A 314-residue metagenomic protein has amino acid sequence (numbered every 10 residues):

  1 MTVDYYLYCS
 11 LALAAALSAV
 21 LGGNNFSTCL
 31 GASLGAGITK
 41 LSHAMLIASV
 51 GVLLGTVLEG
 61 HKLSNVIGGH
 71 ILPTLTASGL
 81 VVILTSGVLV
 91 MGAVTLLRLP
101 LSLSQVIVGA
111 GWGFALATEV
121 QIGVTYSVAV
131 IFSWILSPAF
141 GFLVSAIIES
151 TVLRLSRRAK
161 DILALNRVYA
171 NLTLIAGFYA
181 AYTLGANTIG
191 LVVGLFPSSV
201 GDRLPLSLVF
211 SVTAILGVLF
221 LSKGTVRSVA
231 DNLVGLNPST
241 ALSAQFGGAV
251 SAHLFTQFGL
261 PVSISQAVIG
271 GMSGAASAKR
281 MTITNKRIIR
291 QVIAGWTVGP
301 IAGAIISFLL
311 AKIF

Functional and structural regions predicted by a protein language model:
M1-F314: Multi-pass alpha-helical transmembrane bundle typical of ion/small-solute transporters and intramembrane aspartyl
